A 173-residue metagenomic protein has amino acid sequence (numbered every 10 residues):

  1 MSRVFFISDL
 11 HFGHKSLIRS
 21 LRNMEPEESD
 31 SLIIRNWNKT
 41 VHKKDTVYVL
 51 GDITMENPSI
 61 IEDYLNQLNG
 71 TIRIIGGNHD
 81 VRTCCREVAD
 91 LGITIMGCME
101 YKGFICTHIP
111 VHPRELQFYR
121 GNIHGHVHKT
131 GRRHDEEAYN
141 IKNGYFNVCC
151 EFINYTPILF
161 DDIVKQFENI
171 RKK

Functional and structural regions predicted by a protein language model:
M1, K44, N69-T71, Y119: A general structural motif
M1-I61, N143-G144, V148-F152, K165-K173: N-terminal active-site segment of His-dependent metallophosphoesterases
R3-V4, R73, C98: A residue-level structural signature of the nucleotidyltransferase/glycosyltransferase Rossmann-like core
I7-S8, V47-D52, I72-N78, C106-T107 (+2 more regions): Active-site neighborhood of phospho(di)ester-bond hydrolases with catalytic His/Asp-centered motifs
F12, M55, D80, V111 (+1 more regions): Short, glycine/acidic-enriched loop or turn micro-motifs at the edges of active sites
L50-Q67, G76, V81-C98, E115-Y119 (+1 more regions): Metal-dependent catalytic neighborhoods of phosphoester/phosphodiester hydrolases
A89-K173: Conserved beta-sheet core of the metallophosphoesterase superfamily
